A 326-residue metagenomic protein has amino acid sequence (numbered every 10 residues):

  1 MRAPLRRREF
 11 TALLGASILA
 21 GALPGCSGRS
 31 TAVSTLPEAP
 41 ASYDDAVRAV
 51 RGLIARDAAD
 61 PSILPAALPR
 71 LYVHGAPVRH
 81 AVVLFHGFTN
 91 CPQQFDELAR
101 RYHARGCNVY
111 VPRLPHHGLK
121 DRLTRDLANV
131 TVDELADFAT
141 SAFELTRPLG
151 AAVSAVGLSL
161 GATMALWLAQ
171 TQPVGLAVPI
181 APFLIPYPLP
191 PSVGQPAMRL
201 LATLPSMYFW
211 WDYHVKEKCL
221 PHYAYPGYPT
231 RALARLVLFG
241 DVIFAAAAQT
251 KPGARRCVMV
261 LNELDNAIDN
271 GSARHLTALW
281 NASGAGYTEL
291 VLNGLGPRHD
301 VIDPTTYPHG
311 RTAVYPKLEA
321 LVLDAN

Functional and structural regions predicted by a protein language model:
A3, E9-G28: N-terminal export signals
R70-C107: Short, surface-exposed "cap/lid" segments of acyl-processing enzymes
G106-R122: Conserved alpha/beta-hydrolase
P179-P188: Active-site nucleophile loop of the alpha/beta-hydrolase fold
M259-L261: Short beta-strand/loop motif that positions the catalytic acidic residue of the alpha/beta-hydrolase fold
D269-L279: Short alpha-helix in the alpha/beta-hydrolase fold that links the catalytic acid
N281-D300: Catalytic histidine neighborhood in serine/cysteine hydrolases with alpha/beta-hydrolase-type architecture
D300-N326: Catalytic active-site module of serine/aspartate enzymes centered on a nucleophile-bearing elbow/loop
